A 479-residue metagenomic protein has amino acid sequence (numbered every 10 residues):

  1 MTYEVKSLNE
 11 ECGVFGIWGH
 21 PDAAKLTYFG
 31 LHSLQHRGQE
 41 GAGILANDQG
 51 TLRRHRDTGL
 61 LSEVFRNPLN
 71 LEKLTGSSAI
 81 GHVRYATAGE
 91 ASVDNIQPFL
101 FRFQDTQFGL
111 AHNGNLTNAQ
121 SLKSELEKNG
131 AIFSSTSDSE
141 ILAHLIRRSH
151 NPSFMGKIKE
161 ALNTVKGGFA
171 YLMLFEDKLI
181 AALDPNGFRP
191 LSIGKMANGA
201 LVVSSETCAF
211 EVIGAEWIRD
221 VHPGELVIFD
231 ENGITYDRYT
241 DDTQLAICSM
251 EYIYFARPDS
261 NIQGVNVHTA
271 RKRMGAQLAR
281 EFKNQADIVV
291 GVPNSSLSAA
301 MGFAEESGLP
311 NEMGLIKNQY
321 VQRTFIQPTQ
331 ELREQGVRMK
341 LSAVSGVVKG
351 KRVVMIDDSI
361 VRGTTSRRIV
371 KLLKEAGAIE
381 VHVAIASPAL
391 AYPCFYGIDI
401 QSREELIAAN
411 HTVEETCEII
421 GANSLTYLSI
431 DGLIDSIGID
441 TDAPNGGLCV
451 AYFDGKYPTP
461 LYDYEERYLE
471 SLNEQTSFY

Functional and structural regions predicted by a protein language model:
M1-P223, I228-A286, V292, E380: Conserved short alpha-helical segments that host acidic/polar catalytic motifs at enzyme active sites
H20, K128, R148-N151, L309 (+5 more regions): Short, well-ordered loop/turn and helix-capping segments at boundaries between secondary-structure elements and domains
D22-A24, T87-A88, N118, F188-R189 (+7 more regions): Flexible loop/turn segments at secondary-structure boundaries
A111, L174, A182-L183, G194 (+12 more regions): Generic beta-strand/beta-sheet core signal
A131, N151-P152, K283-D287, E305-E312 (+2 more regions): Secondary-structure transition/capping motifs at alpha-helix termini and the adjoining loop/turn into the next element
E160, C208-A209, E216-W217, G224-E225 (+4 more regions): Phosphate/diphosphate-binding loops
L162, D177-K178, G214-D220, G314 (+1 more regions): PRPP-dependent phosphoribosyltransferase catalytic core
G308-V353, T364, A391-G397, Q401: Short, glycine/charge-rich flexible loops or terminal/linker lids adjacent to PRPP-binding catalytic cores
